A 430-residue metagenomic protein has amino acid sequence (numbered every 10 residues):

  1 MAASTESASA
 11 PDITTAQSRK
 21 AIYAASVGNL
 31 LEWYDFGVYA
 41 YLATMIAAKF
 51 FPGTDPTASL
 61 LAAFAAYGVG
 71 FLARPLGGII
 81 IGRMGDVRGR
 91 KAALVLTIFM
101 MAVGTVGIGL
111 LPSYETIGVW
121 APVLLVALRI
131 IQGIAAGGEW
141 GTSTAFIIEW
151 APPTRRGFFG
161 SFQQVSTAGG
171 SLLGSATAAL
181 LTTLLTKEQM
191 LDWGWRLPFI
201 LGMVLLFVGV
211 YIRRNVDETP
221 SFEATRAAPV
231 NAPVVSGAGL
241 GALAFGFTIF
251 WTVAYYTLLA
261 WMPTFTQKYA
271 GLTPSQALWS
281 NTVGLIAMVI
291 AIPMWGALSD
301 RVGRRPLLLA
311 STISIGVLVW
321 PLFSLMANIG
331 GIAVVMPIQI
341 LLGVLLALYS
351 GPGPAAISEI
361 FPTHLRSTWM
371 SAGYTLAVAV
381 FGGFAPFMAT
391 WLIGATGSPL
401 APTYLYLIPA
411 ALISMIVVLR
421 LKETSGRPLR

Functional and structural regions predicted by a protein language model:
A40, A238-M288, G382-P386: Extracytoplasmic gate region of multi-pass secondary transporters
F64-R83, A102-G104, T282-W295: Central cavity-lining transmembrane alpha-helices of secondary-active solute carriers, predominantly the Major
V87-I98, R301-T312: Cytoplasmic membrane-interface "Motif A"-like loop-to-helix N-cap segments of 12-TM Major Facilitator Superfamily
F99-G118, I313-I329: C-terminal ends and interior cores of transmembrane alpha-helices in multi-pass membrane transporters/permeases
F158-T182, G373-A385: Glycine-rich segments within core transmembrane alpha-helices of 12-TM secondary carriers
T167-R213: Helix-loop-helix hairpin linking two adjacent transmembrane segments in secondary transporters
T183-I200, W391-P409: A membrane-interface helix-boundary motif in multi-pass transporters
P306-P352: C-terminal transmembrane helical hairpin of 12-TM major facilitator-type secondary transporters
